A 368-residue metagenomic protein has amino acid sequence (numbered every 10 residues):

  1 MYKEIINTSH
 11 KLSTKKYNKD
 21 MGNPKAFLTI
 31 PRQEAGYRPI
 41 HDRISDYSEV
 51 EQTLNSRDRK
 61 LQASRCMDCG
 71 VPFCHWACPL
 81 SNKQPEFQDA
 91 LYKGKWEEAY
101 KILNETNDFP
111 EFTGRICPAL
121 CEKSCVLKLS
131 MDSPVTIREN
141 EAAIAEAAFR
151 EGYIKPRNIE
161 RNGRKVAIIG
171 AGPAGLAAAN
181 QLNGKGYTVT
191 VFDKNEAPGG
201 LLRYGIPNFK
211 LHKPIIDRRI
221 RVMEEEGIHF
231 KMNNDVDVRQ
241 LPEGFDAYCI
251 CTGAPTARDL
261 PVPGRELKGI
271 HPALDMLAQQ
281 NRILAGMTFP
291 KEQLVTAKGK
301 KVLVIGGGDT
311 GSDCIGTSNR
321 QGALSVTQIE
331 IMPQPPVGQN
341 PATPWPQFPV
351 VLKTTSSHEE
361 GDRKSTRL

Functional and structural regions predicted by a protein language model:
Y2-R57, Q62, E141-L368: Residues forming the flavin
P24-S48, F73-E98, L120-E146: Iron-sulfur (Fe-S) cluster-binding segments and ferredoxin-like electron-carrier domains, especially [2Fe-2S]
Q52, L80, Q84, Y92 (+9 more regions): Generic structural signal for well-ordered, non-membrane alpha-helical segments in soluble metabolic enzymes
T53-F73, W96-L120: Immediate flanking context of iron-sulfur cluster ligation sites
C66-G70, S133-P134, R218, K231: Short amphipathic alpha-helical segments with coiled-coil-like heptad repeat character
K83, N104, D108, E122 (+5 more regions): A broad detector of the eukaryotic-type serine/threonine protein kinase catalytic domain
